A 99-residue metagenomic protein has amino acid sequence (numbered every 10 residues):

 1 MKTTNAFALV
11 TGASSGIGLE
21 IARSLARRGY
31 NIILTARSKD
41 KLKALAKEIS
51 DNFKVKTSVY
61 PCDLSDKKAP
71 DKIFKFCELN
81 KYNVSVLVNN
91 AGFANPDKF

Functional and structural regions predicted by a protein language model:
M1-L9: Flexible N-terminal pre-Rossmann segment of NAD(P)-dependent oxidoreductases
F7, S14-G16: Conserved glycine-rich cofactor-binding loop
T11, V84-G92: Rossmann-fold scaffold of SDR-type NAD(P)-dependent oxidoreductases
L19-R23: Residues forming the Rossmann-fold NAD(P)(H) cofactor-binding site
R28-L45: Conserved glycine-rich Rossmann-like NAD(P)H-binding loop of the short-chain dehydrogenase/reductase
K39-D40, P61-K72: The beta1-alpha1 cofactor-binding region of Rossmann-like NAD(H)/NADP(H)-dependent oxidoreductases
T57-V59: Hydrophobic/aromatic anchor residues within beta-strands of the central parallel beta-sheet of Rossmann-like
A94-F99: Conserved mid-core segment of classical short-chain dehydrogenase/reductases
